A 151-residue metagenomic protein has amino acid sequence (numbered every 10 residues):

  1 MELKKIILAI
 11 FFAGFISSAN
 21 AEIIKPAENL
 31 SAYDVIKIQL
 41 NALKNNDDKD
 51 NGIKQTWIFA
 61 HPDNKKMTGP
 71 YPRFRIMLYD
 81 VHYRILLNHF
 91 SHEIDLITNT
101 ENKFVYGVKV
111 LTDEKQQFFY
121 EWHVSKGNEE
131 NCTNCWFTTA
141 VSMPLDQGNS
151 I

Functional and structural regions predicted by a protein language model:
M1-K5: Positively charged n-region of N-terminal signal peptides that target proteins for export
I6-F15: Sec-dependent N-terminal signal peptides
S17-A21: Sec/Tat signal peptide C-region and signal peptidase I cleavage site
E22, F90-E93, F104-G107: Short structured motifs
E22-D34: N-terminal low-complexity, Pro/Thr/Ser-rich intrinsically disordered segments that act as propeptides or flexible
S31-D47, F59: Short, aromatic-enriched amphipathic alpha-helices that serve as compact interaction elements
D50-E101: Short solvent-exposed beta->alpha transition segments
I97-I151: Exposed beta-sheet edge and beta->alpha loop/turn motif
